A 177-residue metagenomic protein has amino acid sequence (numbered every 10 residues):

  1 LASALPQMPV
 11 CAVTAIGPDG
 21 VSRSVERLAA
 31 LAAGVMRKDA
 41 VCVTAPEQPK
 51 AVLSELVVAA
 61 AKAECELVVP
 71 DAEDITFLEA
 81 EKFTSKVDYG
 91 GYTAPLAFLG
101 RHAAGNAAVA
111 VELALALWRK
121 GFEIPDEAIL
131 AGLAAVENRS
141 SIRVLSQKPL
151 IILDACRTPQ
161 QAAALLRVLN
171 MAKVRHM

Functional and structural regions predicted by a protein language model:
L1-A12, I16-D19, R27, G90-M177: Nucleotide phosphate-binding/pyrophosphate-handling subdomain across enzymes that bind or process nucleotide phosphates
Q7-T93, A107, V111-E127: Acidic, Mg2+-coordinating active-site environments of NTP-dependent enzymes
